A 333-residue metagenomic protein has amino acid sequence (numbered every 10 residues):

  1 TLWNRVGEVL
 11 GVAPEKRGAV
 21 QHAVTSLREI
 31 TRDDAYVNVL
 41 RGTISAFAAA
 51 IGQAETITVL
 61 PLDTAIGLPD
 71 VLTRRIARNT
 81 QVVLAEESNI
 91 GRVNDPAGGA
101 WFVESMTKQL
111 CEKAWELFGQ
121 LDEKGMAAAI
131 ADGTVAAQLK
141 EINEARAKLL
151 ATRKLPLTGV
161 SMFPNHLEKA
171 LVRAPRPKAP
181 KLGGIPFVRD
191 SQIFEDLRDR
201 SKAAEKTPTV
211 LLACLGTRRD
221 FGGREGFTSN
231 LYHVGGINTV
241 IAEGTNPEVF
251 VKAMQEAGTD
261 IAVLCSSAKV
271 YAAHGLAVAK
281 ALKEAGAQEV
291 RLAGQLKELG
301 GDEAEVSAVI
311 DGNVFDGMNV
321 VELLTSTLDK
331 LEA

Functional and structural regions predicted by a protein language model:
T1, S26-L40, G67-A77, F102-L117 (+3 more regions): Short glycine/threonine-rich loop-to-helix capping motif typified by GTGT followed within a few residues by an Asp-Pro
T1-H22, L27, V37, G119: Gly/Pro-rich turn-and-neighbor structural signature
R17-R28, L60-G67, N94-C111, K124-L167: A glycine-rich phosphate-binding loop feature that marks nucleotide/adenosyl-phosphate handling sites
D34-S45, V103, A114-A131, H274-K280 (+2 more regions): Phosphate/diphosphate-binding loops
L40-F118: Mobile "lid/hinge" segments at catalytic clefts and subdomain interfaces of large enzymes
E55, E116-V210, G216-T217: Intrinsic disorder at enzyme termini
E86, A203-L264, H274-L282: Generic long, charged, amphipathic alpha-helical segments
L276-A333: Peripheral docking tails and interdomain loops at the edges of cofactor- or intermediate-handling domains
